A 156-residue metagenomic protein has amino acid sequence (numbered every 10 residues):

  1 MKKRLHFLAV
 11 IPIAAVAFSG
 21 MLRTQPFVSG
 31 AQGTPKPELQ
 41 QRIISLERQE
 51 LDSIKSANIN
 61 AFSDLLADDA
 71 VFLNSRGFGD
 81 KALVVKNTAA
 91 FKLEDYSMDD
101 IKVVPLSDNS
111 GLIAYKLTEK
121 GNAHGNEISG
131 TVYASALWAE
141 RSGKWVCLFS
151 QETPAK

Functional and structural regions predicted by a protein language model:
M1-P12: Bacterial N-terminal signal peptides that target proteins for export
I13-M21: Hydrophobic core
L22-L65, L106: Short, low-complexity N-terminal intrinsically disordered segments enriched in polar/charged residues
E50, N58-F62, A70, V84 (+2 more regions): Hydrophobic pocket/interface hotspot
S63-S97: Short solvent-exposed beta->alpha transition segments
L66, L117-E119, Q151-P154: Short beta-strand segments enriched in hydrophobic/aromatic residues within well-folded beta-rich domains
K86-I128: Surface-exposed, charged secondary-structure patches
T131-K156: Short beta-strand edge/turn micro-motifs at domain boundaries
